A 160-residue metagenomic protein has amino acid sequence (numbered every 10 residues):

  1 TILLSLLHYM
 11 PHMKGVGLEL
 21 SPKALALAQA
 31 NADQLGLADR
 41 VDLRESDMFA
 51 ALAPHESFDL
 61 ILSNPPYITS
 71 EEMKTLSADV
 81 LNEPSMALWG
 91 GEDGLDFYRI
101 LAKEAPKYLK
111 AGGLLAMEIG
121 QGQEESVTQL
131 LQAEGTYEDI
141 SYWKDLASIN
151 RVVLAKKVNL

Functional and structural regions predicted by a protein language model:
T1-M73: Conserved SAM/SAH cofactor-binding pocket of Class I
L6, D79-V80, L101-A105: Class I S-adenosylmethionine-dependent transferase superfamily signal
M10, G36-A38, E83, K110 (+1 more regions): Short, well-ordered coil/turn elements that cap or connect secondary structure elements
Q29-A30, M73-S77, T128-L131: Short amphipathic alpha-helical segments
F58-D59, A78, Q129, T136: S-adenosylmethionine
P65-Y67, K156-N159: C-terminal beta-strand of the catalytic ATP-binding
Y67-D96: Mobile active-site "lid"/loop adjacent to the S-adenosyl-L-methionine
E92-K157: Conserved Class I SAM-dependent methyltransferase catalytic core
